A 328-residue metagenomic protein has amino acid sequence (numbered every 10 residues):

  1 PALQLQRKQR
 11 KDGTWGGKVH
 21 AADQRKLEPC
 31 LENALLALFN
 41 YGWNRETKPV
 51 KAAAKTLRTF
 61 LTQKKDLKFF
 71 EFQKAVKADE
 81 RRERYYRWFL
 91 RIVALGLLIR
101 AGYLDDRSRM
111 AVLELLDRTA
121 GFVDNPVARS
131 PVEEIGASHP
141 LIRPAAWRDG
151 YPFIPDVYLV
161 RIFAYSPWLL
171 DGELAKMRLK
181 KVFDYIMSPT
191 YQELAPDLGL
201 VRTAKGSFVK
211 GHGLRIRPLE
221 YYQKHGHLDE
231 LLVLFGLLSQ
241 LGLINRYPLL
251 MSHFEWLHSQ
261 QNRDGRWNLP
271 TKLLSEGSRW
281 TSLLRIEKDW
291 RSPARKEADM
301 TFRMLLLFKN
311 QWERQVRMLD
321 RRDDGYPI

Functional and structural regions predicted by a protein language model:
P1-I328: Preference for long, amphipathic alpha-helical scaffolds in soluble/luminal domains and all-alpha bundles
